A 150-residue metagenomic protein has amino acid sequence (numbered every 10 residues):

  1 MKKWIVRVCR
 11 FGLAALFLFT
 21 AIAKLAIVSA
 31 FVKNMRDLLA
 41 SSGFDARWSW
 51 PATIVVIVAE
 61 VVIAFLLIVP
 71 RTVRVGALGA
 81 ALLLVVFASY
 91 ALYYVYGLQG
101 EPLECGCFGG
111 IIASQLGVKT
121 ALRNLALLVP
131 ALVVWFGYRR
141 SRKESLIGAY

Functional and structural regions predicted by a protein language model:
M1-Y150: Membrane-interfacial helix-loop segments of redox and metal-homeostasis proteins, especially TM-loop-TM junctions
